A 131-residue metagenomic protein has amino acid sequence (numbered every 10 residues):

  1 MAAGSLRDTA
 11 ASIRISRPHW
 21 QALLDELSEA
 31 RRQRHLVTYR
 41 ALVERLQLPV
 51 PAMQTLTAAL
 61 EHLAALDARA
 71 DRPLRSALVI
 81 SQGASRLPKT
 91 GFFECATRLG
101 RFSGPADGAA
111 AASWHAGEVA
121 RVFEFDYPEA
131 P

Functional and structural regions predicted by a protein language model:
A2-A3: Compositionally biased, charged N-terminal/linker segments
L6-A22, S28-R31, H35-P131: Nucleic acid-binding interface residues in structured DNA/RNA-binding domains, emphasizing the DNA-engaging scaffolds
